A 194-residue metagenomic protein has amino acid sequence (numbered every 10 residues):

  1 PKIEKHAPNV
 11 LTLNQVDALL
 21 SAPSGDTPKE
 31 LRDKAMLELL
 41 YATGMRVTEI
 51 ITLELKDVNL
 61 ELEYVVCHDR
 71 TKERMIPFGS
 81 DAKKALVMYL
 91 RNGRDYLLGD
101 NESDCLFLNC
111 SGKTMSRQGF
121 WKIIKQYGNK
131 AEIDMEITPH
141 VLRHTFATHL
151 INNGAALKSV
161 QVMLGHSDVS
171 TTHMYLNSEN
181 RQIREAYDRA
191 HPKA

Functional and structural regions predicted by a protein language model:
P1-A194: Conserved catalytic core of the tyrosine transesterase superfamily
